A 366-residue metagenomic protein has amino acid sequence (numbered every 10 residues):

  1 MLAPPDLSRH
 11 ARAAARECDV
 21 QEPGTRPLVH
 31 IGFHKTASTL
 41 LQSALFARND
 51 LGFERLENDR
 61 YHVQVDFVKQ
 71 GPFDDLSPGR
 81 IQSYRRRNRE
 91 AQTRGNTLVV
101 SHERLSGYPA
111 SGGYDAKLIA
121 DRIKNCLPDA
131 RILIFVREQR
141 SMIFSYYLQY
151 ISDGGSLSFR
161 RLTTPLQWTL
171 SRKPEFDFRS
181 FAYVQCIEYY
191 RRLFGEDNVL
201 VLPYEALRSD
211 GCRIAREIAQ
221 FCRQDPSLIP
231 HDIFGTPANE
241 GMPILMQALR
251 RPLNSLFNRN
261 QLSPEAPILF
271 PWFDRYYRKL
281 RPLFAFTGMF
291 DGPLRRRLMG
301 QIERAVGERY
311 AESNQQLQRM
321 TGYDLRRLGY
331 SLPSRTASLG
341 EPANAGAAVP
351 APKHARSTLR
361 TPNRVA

Functional and structural regions predicted by a protein language model:
L2, D6-A366: Anion-recognition interface
